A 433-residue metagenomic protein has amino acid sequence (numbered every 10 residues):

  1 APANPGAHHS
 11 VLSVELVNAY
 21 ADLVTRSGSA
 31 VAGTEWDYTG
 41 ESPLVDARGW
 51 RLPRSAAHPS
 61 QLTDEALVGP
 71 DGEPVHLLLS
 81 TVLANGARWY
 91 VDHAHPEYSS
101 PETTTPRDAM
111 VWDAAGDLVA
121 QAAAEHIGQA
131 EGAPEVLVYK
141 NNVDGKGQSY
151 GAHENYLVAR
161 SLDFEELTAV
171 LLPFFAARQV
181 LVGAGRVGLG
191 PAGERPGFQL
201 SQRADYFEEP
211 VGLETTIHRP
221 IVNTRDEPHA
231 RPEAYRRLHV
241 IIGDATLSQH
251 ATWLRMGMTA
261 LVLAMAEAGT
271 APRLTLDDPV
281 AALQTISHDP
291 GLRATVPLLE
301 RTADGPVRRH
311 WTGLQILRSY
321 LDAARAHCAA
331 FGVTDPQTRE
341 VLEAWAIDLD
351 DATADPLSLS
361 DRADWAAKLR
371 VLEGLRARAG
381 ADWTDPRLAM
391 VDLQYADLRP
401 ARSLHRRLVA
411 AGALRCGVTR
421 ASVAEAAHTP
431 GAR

Functional and structural regions predicted by a protein language model:
A1-Y139, A169-L189, G212-V222, E227-A432: Terminal catalytic/cofactor-binding subdomain
H93, G147-G151, G193-R195, E233-Y235: Short, solvent-exposed loop/turn segments at the edges of secondary structure
N142-A159: Histidine-centered divalent-metal-coordination microenvironment in nucleic-acid enzymes
A159, G197-L200, D205-E209: Extended, Lys/Arg-enriched charged tracts that mediate electrostatic binding to polyanionic substrates
D163-E165: A short alpha->loop->secondary-structure connector
